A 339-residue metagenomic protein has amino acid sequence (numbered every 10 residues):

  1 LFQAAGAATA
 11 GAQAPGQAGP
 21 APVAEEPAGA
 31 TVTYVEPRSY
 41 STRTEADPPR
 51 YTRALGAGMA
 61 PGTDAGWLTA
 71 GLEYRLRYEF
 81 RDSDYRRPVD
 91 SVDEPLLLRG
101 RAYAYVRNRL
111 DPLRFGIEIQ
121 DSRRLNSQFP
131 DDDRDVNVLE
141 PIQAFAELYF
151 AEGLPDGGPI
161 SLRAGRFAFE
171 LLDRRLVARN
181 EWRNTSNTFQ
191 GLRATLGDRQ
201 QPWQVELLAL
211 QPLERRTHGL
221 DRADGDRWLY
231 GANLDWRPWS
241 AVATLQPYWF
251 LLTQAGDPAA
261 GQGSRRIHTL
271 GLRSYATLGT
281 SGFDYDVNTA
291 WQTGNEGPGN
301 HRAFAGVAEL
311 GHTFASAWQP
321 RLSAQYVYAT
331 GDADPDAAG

Functional and structural regions predicted by a protein language model:
F2-E94, Y103-Y105, R109, D133-R134 (+4 more regions): N-terminal periplasmic/intermembrane-space "pro-region" immediately following the signal or transit peptide
T63-W67, P95-L97, N108, N187 (+2 more regions): Short, surface-exposed loop/turn motifs at beta-strand boundaries within globular domains
W67, G71, R99, P141 (+1 more regions): Extracytoplasmic
R75-R77, G165-E170, A290-Q292: Short glycine-rich beta-strand segments
F80-L98, N108-I160, R175-A178, P258-A260 (+1 more regions): Surface-exposed loop and membrane-interface regions of Gram-negative outer-membrane beta-barrel proteins
R114-R124, S161-F169, Q204-P212: Substrate-binding cleft and catalytic face of glycoside hydrolase catalytic domains, especially the flexible beta-alpha
L125-N126, L172, D332-A333: Short catalytic/ligand-binding loop motif for oxyanion handling, primarily in non-cytosolic enzymes, centered on
A144, A151-L162, L176-A337: Signature for the C-terminal beta-barrel architecture of outer-membrane proteins
